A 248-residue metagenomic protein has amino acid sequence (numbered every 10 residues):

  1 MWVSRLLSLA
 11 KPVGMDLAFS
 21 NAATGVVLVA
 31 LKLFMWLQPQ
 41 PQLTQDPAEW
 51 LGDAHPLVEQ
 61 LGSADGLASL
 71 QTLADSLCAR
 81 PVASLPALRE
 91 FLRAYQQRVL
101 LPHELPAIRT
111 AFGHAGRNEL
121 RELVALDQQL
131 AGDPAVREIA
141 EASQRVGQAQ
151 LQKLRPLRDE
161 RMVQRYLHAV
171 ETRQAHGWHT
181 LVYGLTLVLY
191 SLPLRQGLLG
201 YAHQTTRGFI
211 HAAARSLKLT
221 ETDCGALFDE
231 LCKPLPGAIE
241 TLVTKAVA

Functional and structural regions predicted by a protein language model:
W2-K11: Extreme N-terminal basic, low-complexity initiation segments that serve as generic localization/processing leaders
D16-A18, A54-A64, L92-V99, G132-I139 (+2 more regions): A short glycine/serine-rich beta->alpha loop
L17-L51, Y201-A248: C-terminal auxiliary extensions adjacent to catalytic cores
A23-T24, L28, K32, D46 (+1 more regions): Glycine/small-residue-rich interface belts in oligomeric ring/scaffold proteins and their assembly partners
G52-H55, A87, P134, R158 (+4 more regions): N-terminal nucleophile
C78-S84, A115-E119, L157-R161, V188-Q196 (+2 more regions): Short helix-capping/linker segments at secondary-structure and domain boundaries
L105-P106, T110, H114-V188: Internal, conserved structured core segments that host functional sites
V170-T220: A contiguous pocket-lining binding segment that forms or flanks enzyme active sites
